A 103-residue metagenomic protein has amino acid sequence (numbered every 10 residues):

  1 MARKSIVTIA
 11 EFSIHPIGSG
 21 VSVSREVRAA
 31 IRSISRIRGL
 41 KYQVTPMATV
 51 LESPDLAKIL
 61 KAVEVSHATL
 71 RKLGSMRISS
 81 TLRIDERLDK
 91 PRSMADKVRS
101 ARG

Functional and structural regions predicted by a protein language model:
A2-G103: Charge-rich, low-complexity N-terminal segments
